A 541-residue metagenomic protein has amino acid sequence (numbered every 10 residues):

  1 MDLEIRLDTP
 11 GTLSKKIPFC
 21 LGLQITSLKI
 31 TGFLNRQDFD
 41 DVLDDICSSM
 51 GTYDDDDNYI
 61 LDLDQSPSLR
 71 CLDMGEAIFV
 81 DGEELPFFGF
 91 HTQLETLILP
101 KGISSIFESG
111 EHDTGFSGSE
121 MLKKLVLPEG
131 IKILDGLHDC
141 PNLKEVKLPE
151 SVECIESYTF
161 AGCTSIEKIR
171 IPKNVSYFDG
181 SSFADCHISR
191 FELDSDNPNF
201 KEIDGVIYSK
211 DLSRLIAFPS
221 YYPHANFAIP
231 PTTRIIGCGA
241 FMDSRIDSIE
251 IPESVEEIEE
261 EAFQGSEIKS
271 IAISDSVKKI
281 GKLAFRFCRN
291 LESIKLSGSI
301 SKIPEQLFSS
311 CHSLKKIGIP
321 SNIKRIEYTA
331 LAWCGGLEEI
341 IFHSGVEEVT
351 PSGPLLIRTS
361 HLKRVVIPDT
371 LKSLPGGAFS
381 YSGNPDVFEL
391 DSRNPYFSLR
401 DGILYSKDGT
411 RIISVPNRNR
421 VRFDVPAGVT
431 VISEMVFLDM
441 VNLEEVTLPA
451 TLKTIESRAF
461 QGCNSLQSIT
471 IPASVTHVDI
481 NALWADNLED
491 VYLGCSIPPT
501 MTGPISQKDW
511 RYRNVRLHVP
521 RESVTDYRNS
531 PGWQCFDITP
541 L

Functional and structural regions predicted by a protein language model:
M1-T9, T26-L34, D55-G82, T92-S105 (+19 more regions): Structural signature of tandem-repeat unit edges
D8-I17: Surface-exposed ligand/attachment interfaces on beta-rich extracellular proteins
K16-L21, L43-G51, Y59-Q65, P86-F90 (+4 more regions): Leucine-rich repeat
D40-C47, N226-A228, G239, R422-D424 (+1 more regions): Extended Gly/Ser/Thr-rich low-complexity repeat segments, especially those forming or decorating extracellular
S530-C535: Helix-loop-beta element that forms the nucleotide-linked donor phosphate-binding surface in glycosyltransferases
